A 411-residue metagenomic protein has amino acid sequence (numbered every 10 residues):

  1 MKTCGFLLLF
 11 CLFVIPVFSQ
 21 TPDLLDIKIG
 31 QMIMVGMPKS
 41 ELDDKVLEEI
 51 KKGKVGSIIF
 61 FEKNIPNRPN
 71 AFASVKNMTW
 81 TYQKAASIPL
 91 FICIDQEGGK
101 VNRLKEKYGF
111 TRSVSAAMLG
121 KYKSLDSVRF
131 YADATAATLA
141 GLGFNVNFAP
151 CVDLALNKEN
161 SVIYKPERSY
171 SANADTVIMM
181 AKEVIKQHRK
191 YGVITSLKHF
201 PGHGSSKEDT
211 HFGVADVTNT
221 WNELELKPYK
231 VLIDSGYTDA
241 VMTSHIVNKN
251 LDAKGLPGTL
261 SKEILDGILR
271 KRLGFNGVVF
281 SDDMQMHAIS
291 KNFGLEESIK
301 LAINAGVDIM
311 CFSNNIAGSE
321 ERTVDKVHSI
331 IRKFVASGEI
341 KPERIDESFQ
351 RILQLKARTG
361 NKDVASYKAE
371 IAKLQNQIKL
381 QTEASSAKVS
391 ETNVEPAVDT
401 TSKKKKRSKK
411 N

Functional and structural regions predicted by a protein language model:
M1-G5: Positively charged n-region of N-terminal signal peptides that target proteins for export
F6-L7, V17: Cleavable N-terminal signal peptides
S19-E48, K52, K262, K271-R272 (+1 more regions): Preference for extracellular/luminal or secreted protein segments
V35, K51-I65: A short aromatic-anchored loop/beta-hairpin motif
L42-K45, I58, P66-K84, L90 (+2 more regions): Second-shell residues forming the walls of enzyme active-site clefts
Q83-T111, A132-A155, V177-P201: Glycine-rich, aromatic-flanked loop segments that form ligand/cofactor-binding clefts across common enzyme folds
